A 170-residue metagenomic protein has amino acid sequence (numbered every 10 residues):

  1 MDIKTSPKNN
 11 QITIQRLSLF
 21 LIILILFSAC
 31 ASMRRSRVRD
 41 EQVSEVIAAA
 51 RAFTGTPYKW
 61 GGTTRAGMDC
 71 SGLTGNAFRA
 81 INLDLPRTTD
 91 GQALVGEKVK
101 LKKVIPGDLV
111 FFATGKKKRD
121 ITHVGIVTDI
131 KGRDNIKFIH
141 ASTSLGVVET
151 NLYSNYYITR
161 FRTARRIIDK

Functional and structural regions predicted by a protein language model:
K4-L19: Bacterial N-terminal signal peptides that target proteins for export
L26-A29: C-terminal motif of bacterial Sec signal peptides marking the signal peptidase cleavage site
A31-V38, K98, V124-K170: Aromatic- and glycine-rich peptidoglycan recognition patches
R34-W60: Post-signal peptide N-terminal segment of mature Sec-exported envelope proteins
V43-I47, R51, S71-G75, V104 (+2 more regions): Extracytoplasmic/secreted envelope proteins and their assembly/folding machinery, especially bacterial periplasmic
P57-P106: Catalytic cysteine-centered active-site loop
K117-V124: Short, Lys/Arg- and Gly-enriched loop/turn segments at beta-strand edges
